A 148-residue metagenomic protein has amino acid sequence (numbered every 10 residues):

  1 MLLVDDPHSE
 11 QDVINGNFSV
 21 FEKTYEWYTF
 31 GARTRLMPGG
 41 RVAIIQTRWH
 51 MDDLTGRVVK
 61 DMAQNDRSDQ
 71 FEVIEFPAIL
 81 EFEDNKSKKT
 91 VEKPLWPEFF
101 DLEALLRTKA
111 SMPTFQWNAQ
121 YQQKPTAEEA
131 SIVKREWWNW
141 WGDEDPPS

Functional and structural regions predicted by a protein language model:
M1-E83: Signature of the SF2 helicase/ATPase Hel1-core->accessory helical subdomain module
N85-S148: ATPase catalytic-site recognition across NTP-hydrolyzing enzymes
